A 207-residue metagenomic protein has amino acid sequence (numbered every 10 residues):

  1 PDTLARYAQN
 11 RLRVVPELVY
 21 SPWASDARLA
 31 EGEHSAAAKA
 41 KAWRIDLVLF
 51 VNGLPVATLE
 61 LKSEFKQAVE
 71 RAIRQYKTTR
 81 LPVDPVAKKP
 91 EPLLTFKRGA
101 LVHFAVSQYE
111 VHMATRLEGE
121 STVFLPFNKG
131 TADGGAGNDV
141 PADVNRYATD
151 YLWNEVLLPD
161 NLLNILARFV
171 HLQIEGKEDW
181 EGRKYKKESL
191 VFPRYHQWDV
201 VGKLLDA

Functional and structural regions predicted by a protein language model:
P1-A207: ATP-dependent helicase/translocase motor core
